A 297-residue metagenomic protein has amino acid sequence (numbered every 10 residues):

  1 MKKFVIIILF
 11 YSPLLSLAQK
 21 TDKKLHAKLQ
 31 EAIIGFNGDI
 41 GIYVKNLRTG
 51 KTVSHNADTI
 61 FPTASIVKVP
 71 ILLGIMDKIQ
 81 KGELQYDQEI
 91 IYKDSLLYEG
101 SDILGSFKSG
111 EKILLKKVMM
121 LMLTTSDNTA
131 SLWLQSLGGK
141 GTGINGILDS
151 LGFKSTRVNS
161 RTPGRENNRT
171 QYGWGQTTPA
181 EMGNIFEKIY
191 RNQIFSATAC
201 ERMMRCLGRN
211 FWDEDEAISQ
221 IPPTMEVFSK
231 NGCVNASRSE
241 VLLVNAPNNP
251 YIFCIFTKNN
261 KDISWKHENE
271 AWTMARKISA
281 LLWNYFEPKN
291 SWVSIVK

Functional and structural regions predicted by a protein language model:
M1-D22: Bacterial Sec-dependent N-terminal signal peptides
I6-I7, T59, S95, S150: Coil residues (strongly favoring Ser/Thr
K20-G35, L137, G141-T142, I185-D215 (+2 more regions): Structured C-terminal helix/loop/strand segments within mature extracytoplasmic catalytic/sensor domains
K24-A57: A short, well-structured edge-of-sheet supersecondary motif
G50, P62-I90, F253: Active-site SXXK
K81-F107: Short, glycine/proline-biased beta-turn/loop segments that scaffold the active-site neighborhood
L97-W133, G141: Conserved catalytic neighborhood of penicillin-recognizing serine enzymes
M119, L132-F186, Y190-R191: Mid-domain, small-residue-enriched loop/turn segments at the edges of structured enzyme/sensor domains
